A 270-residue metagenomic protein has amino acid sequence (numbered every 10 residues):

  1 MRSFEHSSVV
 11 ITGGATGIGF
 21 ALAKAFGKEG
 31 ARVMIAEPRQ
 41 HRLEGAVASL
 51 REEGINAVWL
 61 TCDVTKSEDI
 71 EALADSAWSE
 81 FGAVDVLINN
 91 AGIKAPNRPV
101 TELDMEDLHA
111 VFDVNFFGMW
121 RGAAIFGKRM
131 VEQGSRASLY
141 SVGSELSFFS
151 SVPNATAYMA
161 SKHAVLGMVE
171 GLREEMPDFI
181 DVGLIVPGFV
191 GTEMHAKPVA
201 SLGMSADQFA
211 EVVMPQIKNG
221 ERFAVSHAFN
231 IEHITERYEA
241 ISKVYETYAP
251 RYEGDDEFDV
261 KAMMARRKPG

Functional and structural regions predicted by a protein language model:
S7, G30, N56, A83-V84 (+2 more regions): Active-site loop of short-chain dehydrogenase/reductase
S8, A15-G17: Conserved glycine-rich cofactor-binding loop
E29-G45: Conserved glycine-rich Rossmann-like NAD(P)H-binding loop of the short-chain dehydrogenase/reductase
Q40-H41, T61-A72, M105: The beta1-alpha1 cofactor-binding region of Rossmann-like NAD(H)/NADP(H)-dependent oxidoreductases
R98-V100, D104-H109: Substrate-binding pocket helix/loop in short-chain dehydrogenase/reductase
Y140-A164, E170, E174: Catalytic loop of short-chain dehydrogenase/reductase
L184, A196-R237: C-terminal helical subdomain
